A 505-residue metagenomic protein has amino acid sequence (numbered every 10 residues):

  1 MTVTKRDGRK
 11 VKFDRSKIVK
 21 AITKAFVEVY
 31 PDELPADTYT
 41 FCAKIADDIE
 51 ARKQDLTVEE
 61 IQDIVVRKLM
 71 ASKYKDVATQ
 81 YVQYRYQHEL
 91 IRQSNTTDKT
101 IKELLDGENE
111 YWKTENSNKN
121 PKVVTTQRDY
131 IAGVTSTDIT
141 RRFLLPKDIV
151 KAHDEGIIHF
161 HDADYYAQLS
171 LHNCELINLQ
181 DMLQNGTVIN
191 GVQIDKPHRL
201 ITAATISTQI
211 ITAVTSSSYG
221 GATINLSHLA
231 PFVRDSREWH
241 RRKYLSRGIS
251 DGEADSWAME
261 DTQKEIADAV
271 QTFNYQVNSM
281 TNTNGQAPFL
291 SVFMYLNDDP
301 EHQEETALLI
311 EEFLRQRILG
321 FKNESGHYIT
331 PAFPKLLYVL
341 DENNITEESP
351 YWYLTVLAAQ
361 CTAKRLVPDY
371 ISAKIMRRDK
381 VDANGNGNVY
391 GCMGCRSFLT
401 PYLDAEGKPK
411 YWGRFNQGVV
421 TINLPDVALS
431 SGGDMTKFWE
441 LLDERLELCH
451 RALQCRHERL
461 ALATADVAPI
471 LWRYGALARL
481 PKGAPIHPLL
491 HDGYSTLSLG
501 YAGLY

Functional and structural regions predicted by a protein language model:
M1-G107: Charged, amphipathic alpha-helical regulatory modules used for macromolecular assembly or allosteric control
K12-F13, Y494-S498: Short, conserved micro-motifs enriched in small and acidic residues
I45-E50, L290-M294, D298, Y505: Short, hydrophobic beta-strand segments
Q87-I91, T97-Y494: Conserved catalytic cores of very large enzyme subunits
L499-Y505: Extended amphipathic alpha-helical segments enriched in small hydrophobics
